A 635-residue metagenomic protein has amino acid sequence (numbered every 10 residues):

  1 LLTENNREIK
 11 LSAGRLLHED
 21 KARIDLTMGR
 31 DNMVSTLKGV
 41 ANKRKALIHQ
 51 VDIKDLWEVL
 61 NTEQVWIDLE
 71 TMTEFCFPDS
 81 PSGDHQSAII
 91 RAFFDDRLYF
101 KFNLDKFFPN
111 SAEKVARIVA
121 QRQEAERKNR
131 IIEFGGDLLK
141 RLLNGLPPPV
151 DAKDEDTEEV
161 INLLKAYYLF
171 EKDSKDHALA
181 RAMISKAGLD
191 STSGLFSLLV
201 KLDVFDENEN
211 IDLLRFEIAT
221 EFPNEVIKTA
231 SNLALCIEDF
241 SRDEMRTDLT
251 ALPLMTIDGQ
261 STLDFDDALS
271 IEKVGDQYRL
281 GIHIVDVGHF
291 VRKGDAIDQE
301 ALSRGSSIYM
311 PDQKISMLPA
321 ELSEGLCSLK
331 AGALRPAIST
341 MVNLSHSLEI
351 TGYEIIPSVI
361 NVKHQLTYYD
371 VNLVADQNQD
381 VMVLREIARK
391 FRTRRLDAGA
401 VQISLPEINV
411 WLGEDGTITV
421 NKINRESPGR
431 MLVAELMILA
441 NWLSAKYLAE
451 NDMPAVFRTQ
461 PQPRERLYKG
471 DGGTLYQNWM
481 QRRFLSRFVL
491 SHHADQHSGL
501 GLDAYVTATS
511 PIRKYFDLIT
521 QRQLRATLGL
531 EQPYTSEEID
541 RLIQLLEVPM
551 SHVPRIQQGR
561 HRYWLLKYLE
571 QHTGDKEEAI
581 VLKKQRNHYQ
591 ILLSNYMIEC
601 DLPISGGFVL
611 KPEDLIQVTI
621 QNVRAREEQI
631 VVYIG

Functional and structural regions predicted by a protein language model:
L1-R44, F102: Long, low-complexity, charged/polar intrinsically disordered regions in eukaryotic proteins
N5-R7, R15-L16, A41-V51, D55-L98 (+4 more regions): Electropositive polyanion-binding surfaces
K21-I24, M28, N32, S193 (+4 more regions): Serine-centered coil/turn micro-motif
T62-E63, D79, G145, K186 (+2 more regions): Surface-exposed polar/charged interaction patches
I90-Q123, N208-L214: Charged low-complexity interaction tracts in eukaryotic proteins
A92-D96, I131-L146: Mixed-charge (acidic/basic) macromolecular-recognition segments
V115-K140: Short, amphipathic alpha-helical interaction segments positioned at domain boundaries
P147-R246, A251: Low-complexity, highly charged intrinsically disordered N-terminal segments that act as targeting/localization
